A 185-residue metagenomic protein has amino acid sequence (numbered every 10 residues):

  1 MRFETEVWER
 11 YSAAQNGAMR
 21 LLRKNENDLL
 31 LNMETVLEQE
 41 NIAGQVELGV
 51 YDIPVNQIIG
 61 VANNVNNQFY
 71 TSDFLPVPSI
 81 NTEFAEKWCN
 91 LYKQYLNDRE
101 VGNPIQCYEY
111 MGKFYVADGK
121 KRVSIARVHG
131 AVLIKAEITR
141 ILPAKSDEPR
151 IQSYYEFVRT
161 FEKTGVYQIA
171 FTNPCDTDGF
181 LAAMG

Functional and structural regions predicted by a protein language model:
M1-K121, R127-V128, N173-M184: Short, charged/polar connector segments at secondary-structure boundaries
P104-K113, A117-G179: Glycine- and acidic-residue-rich phosphate-binding/metal-coordinating active-site segment common to enzymes that handle
